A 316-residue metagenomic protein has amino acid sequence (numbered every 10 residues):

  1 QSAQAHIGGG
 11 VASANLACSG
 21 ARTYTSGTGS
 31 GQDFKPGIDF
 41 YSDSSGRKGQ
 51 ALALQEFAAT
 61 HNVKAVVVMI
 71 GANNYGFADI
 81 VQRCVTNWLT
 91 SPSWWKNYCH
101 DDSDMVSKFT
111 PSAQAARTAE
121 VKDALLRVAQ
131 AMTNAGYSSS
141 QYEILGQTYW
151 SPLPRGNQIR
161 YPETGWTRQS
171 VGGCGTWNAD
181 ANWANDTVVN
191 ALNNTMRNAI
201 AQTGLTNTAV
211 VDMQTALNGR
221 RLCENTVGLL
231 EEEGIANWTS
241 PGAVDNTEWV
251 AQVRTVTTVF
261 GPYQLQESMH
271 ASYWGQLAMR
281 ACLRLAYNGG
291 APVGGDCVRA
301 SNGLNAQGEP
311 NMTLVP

Functional and structural regions predicted by a protein language model:
Q1-A113: Conserved SGNH/GDSL esterase-like catalytic core that processes O-acyl groups on lipids and polysaccharides
Q1-I7, N15, A291-P316: N-terminal secretory targeting modules
S2-G10, R117-E143, D180-M213: A structural motif corresponding to the C-terminal end of an alpha-helix and its immediate exit/capping segment
S19-R22, A72-Y75, S138-Y142, Y149-G156 (+1 more regions): Short, internal active-site loops enriched in acidic
G49, A53, A65, W94-K108 (+8 more regions): Extracytoplasmic/secreted proteins, especially bacterial periplasmic and envelope-associated proteins
R83-N87, M132-T133, S139-W166: Active-site cradle of extracellular carbohydrate-active enzymes
S151-H270: Mobile gating loops/cap/lid regions near enzyme active sites that modulate substrate access
P241-N305: Histidine-centered active-site loop/cap adjacent to the catalytic His in serine esterases/O-acetyl transfer systems
